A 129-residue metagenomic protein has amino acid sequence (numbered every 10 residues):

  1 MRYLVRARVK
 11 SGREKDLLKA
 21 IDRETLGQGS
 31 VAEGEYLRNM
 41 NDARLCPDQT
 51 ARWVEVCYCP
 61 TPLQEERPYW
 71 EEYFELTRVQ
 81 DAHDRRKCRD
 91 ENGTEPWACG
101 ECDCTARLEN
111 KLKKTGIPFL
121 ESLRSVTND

Functional and structural regions predicted by a protein language model:
M1-A51, V56-W70, D90-D129: Short S/T/G/P-rich N-terminal loop/turn motif that feeds into the first structured element of a domain
Y36, L76-N92: Conserved short beta-strand edge segments in small beta-sheet-based binding/regulatory domains
E72-F74: Macromolecular interaction modules
